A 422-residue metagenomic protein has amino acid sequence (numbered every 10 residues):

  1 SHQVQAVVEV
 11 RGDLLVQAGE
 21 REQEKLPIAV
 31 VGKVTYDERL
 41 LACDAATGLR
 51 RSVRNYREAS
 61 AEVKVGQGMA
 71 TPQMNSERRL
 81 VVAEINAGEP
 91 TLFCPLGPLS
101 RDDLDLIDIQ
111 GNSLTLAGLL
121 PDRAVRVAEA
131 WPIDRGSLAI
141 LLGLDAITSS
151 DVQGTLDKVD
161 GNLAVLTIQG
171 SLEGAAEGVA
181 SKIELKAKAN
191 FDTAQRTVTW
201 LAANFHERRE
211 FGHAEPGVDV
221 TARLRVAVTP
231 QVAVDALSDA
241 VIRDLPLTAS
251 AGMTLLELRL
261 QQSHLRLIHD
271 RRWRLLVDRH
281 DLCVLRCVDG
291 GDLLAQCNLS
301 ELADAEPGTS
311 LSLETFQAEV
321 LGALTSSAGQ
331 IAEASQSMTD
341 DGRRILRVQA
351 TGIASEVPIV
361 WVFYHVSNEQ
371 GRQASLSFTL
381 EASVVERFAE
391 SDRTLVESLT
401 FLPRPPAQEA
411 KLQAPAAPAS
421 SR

Functional and structural regions predicted by a protein language model:
S1-R272, L276-D278, C283-V284, L302-E306 (+7 more regions): Signature of exported/secreted
A59-A61, G290-L293: Short edge-strand/loop segments of extracellular domains
L166, C283-D289, L346-V348: Generic recognition of long tandem-repeat/solenoid scaffolds
G291-L302: Acyl/amide activation-and-transfer machinery of modular secondary-metabolite enzymes
Q317-E369: Signature of long, low-cysteine stretches enriched in small and polar/charged residues
A374: Glycine-rich phosphate/pyrophosphate-binding loop shared by adenosine-nucleotide-utilizing enzymes
S377-S383: Short beta-strand-to-loop transition segments that serve as allosteric relay/switch motifs in sensory/regulatory domains
E386-L395: Extracellular carbohydrate recognition
